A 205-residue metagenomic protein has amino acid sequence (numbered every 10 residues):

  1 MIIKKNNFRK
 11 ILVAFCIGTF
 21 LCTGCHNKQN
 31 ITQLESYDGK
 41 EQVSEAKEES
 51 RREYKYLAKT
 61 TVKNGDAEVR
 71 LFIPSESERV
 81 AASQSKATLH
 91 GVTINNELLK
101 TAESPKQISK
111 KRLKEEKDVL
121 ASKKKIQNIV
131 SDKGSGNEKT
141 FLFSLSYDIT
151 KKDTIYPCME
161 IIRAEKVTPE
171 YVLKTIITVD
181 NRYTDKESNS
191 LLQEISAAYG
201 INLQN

Functional and structural regions predicted by a protein language model:
I2-L12: Bacterial N-terminal signal peptides that target proteins for export
C25-Q84, V179-N205: N-terminal targeting sequences that direct proteins away from the cytosol to non-cytosolic compartments
V80-Y171: Conserved polar/disulfide-associated segments of primarily extracytoplasmic proteins
P169-N181: Short, well-ordered beta-strand elements
